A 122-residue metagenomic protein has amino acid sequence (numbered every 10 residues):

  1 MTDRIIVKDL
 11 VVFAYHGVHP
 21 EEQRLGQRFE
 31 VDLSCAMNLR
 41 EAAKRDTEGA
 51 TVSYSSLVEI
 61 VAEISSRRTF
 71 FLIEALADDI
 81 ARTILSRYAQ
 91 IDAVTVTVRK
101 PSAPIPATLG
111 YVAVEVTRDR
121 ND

Functional and structural regions predicted by a protein language model:
M1-D122: N-terminal, polar/charged subdomain of small-to-medium soluble alpha/beta proteins
